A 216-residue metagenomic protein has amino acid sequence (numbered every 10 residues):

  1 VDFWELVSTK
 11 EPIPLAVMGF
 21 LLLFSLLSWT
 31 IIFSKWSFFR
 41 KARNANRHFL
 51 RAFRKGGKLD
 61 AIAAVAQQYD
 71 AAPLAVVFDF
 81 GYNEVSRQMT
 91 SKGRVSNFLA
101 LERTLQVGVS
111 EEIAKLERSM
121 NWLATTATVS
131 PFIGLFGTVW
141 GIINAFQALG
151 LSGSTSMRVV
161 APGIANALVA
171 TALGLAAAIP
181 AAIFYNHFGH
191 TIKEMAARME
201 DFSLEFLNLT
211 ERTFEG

Functional and structural regions predicted by a protein language model:
V1-R51: Hydrophobic membrane-targeting segments
E11, W29, I62, F78 (+3 more regions): Residue-level signature of catalytic and energy-coupling elements of molecular machines, predominantly ATP/GTP-dependent
L15-M18, E117-A127, N166, A170: N-terminal membrane-entry
A16-F33, T126, S130-F136, L173 (+1 more regions): Lipid-exposed faces of alpha-helical membrane segments in multi-pass integral membrane proteins
L21-F24, A182, N186: Alpha-helical transmembrane segments of multi-pass membrane proteins
R43-S156, I183-G216: Predominantly long cytosolic amphipathic alpha-helical stalk/bundle segments
G153-A167: Hydrophobic alpha-helical transmembrane segments and adjacent short intramembrane/lumenal linkers of inner/organellar
A167-A181: Hydrophobic alpha-helical transmembrane segments of polytopic membrane proteins
